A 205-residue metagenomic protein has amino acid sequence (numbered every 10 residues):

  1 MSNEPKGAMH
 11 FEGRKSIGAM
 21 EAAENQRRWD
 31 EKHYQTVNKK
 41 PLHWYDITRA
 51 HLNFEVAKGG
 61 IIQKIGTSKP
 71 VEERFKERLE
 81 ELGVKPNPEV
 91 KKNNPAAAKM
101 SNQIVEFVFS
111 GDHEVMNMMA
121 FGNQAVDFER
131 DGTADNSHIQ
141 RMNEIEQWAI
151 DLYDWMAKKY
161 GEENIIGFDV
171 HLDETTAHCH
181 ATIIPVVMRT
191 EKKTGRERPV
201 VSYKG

Functional and structural regions predicted by a protein language model:
M1-G205: N-terminal nicking endonuclease/strand-transfer module with a His-rich metal-binding environment and a catalytic Tyr
